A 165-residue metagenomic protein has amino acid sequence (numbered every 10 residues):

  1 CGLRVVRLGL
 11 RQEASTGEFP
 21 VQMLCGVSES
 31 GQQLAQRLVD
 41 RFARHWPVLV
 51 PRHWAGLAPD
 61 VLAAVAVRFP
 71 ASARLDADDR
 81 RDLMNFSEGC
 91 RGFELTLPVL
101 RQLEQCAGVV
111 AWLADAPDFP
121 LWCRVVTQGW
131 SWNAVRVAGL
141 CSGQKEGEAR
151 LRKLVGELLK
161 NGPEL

Functional and structural regions predicted by a protein language model:
G2-L165: Terminal substrate-recognition subdomain of acyl/acetyltransferases
